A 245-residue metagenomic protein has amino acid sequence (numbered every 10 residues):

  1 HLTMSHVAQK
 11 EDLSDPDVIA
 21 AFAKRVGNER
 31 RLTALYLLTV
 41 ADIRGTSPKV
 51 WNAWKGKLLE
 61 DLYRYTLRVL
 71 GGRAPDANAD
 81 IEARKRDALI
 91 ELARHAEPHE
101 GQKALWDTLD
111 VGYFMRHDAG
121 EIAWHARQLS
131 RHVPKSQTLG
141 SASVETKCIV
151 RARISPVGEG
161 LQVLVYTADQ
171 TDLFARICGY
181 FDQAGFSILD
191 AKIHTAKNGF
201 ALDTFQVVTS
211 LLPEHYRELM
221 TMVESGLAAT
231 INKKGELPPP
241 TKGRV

Functional and structural regions predicted by a protein language model:
H1-H6: Histidine- and acidic-residue-rich, metal-dependent catalytic cores
K10-V18: Long, well-structured alpha-helical subdomains associated with metal-dependent extracellular/ecto-lumenal hydrolases
D17-V245: Regulatory modules associated with amino-acid/nitrogen control
